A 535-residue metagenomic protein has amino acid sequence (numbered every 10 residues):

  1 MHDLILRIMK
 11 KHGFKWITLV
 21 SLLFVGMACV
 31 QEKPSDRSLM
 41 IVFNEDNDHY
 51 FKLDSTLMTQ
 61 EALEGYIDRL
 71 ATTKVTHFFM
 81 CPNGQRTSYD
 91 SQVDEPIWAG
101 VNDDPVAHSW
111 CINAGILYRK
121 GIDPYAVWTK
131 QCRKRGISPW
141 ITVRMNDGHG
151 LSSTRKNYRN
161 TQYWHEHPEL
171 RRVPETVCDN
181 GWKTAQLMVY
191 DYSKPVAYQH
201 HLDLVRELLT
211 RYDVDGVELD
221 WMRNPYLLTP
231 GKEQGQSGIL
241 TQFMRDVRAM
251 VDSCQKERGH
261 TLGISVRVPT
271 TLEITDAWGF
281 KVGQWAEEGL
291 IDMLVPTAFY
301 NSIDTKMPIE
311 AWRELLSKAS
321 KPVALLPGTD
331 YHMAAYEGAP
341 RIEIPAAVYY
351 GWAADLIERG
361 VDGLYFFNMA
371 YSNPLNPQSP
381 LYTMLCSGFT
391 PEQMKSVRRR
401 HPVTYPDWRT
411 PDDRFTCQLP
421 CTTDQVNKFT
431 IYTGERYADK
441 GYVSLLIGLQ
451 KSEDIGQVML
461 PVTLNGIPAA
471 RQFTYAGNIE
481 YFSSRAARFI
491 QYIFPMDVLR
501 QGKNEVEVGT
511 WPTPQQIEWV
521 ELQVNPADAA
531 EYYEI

Functional and structural regions predicted by a protein language model:
D36-L57, H108-K130, W140-E207, R211 (+1 more regions): Active-site-adjacent "subsite" loops/lids of carbohydrate-active enzymes
F43-D46, G263, R267-P269, L316-A346: Active-site clefts of carbohydrate-active enzymes
F51-K52, T56-E61, N83-S88, Y118 (+5 more regions): Acidic-and-aromatic substrate-binding clefts and catalytic sites of carbohydrate-active enzymes
A62-S88, R211-G216, L294, E358-G363: Catalytic domains of carbohydrate-active enzymes, especially glycoside hydrolases
V75-Y118, Y226-T229, P296-T297, K306 (+1 more regions): Aromatic-lined carbohydrate-binding/catalytic grooves of carbohydrate-active enzymes
V196, H200-P322, V348: Active-site neighborhood of glycoside hydrolase catalytic domains
D362-D439: Aromatic- and carboxylate-lined catalytic core of secreted/periplasmic carbohydrate-active enzymes
Q450-Y532: Beta-strand-rich ligand-recognition modules
